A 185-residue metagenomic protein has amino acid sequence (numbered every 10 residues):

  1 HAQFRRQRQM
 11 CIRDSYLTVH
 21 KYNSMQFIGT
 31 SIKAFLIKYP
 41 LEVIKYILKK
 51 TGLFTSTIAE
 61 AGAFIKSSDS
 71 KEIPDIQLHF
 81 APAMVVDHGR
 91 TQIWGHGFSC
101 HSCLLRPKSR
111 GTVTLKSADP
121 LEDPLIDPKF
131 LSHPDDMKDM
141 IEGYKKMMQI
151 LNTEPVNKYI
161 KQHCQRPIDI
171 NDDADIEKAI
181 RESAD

Functional and structural regions predicted by a protein language model:
H1-I12: Single conserved hydrophobic/aromatic residue that forms the stacking wall/gate of nucleotide- or nucleobase-binding
D14, H20-S24, K33-D185: FAD-dependent oxidoreductase catalytic-site/capping-region signature
